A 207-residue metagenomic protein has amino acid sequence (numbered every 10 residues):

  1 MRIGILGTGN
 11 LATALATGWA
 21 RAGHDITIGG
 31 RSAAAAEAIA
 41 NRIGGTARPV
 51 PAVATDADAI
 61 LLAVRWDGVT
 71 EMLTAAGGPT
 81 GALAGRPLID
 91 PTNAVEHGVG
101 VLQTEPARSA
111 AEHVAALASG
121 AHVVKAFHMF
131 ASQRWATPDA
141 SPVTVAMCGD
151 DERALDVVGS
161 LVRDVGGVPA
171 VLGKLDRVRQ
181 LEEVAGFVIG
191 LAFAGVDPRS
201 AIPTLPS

Functional and structural regions predicted by a protein language model:
M1-R42: NAD(P)+-binding Rossmann beta1-loop-alpha1 motif at the extreme N-terminus of oxidoreductases
A14, G18, L117, L161: Rossmann-fold NAD(P)-dependent oxidoreductase module
I28, A47-P49, V171-L172: A structural preference for short, hydrophobic beta-strand core positions in alpha/beta folds
A40, G44-I89, N93-G98: Rossmann-like NAD(P)-binding element
A84-P87, T92-T137: Rossmann-fold NAD(P)-binding glycine/threonine-rich loop
R134, V143-S207: Active-site-lining helix/loop region of Rossmann-like oxidoreductase modules
